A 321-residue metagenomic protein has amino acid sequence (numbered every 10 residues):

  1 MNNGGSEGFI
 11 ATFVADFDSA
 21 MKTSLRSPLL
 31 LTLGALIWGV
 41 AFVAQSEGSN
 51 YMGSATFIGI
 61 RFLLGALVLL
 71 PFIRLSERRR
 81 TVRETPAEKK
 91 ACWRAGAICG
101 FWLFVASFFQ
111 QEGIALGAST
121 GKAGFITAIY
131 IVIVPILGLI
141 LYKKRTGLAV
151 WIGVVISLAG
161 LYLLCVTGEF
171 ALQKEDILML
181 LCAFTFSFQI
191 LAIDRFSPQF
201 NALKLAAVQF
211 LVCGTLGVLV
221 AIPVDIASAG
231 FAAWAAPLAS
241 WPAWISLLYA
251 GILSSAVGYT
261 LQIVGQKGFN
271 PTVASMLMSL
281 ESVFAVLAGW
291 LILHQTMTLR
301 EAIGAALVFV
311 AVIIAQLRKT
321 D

Functional and structural regions predicted by a protein language model:
N2-N3, E7-G59, V105, F109 (+2 more regions): Glycine-/small-residue-enriched transmembrane alpha-helix faces in small-molecule transporters and effluxers
T12, L69, T146-V166, A183-F186 (+3 more regions): Hydrophobic transmembrane alpha-helices of multi-pass small-molecule transport proteins
M21, F62, L70, L75 (+2 more regions): C-terminal-most transmembrane helix of multi-pass membrane proteins
L25-L30, T56-L75, R94, G153-I156 (+3 more regions): Hydrophobic alpha-helical transmembrane segments of multi-pass integral membrane proteins, especially transporters
A35, I58-I60, A123-I129, I193-T215 (+1 more regions): Helix-helix packing/entry segments at the starts of transmembrane helices
I37, A41-F42, L70-I126, L163 (+1 more regions): Specific transmembrane alpha-helical segments of multi-pass solute transporters/efflux pumps, especially DMT/EamA
G39, V43, G100, F104 (+8 more regions): Hydrophobic/small/kink-forming positions within alpha-helical transmembrane segments of polytopic membrane proteins
G48, F57, R61, G113 (+6 more regions): Hydrophobic/aromatic residues within transmembrane alpha-helices of multi-pass small-molecule transporters
